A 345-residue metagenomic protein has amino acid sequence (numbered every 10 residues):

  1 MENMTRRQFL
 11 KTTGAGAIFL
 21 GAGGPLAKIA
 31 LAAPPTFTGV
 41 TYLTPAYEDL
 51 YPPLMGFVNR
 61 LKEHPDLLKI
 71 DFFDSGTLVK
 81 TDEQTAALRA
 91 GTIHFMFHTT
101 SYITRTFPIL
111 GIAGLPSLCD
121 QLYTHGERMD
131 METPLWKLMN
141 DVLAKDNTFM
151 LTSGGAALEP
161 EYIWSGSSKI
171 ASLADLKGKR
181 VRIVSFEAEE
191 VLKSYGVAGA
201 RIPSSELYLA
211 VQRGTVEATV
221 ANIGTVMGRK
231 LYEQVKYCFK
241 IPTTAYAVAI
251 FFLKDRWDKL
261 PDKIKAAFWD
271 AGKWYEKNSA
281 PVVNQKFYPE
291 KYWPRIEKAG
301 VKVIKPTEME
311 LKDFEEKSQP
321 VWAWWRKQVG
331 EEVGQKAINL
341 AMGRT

Functional and structural regions predicted by a protein language model:
E2-G126, D141-K145, F149-T345: N-terminal secretory/targeting leader peptides
E127-D141: Signature of the catalytic double-stranded beta-helix
